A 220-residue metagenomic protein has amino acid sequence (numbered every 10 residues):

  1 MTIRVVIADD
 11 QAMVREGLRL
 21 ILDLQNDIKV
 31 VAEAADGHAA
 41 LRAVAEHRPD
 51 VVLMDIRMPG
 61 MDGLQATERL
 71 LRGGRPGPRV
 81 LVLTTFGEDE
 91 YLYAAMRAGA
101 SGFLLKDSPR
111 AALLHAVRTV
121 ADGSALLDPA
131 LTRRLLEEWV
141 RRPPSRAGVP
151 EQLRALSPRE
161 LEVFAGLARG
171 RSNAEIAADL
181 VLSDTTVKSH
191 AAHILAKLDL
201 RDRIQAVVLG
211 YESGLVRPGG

Functional and structural regions predicted by a protein language model:
A8-D9, A34, V52: Conserved sequence signature across two-component system core domains
D9, D55, T84: Active-site residues of response regulator receiver
V14, M54, P59-D62: The feature encodes the CheY-like receiver
D27-A35, A43, L200: Short hydrophobic/Thr-rich beta-strand motif most characteristic of the beta2 strand and flanking loop of CheY-like
D36-A39, P59-E68: Acidic catalytic/metal-coordinating carboxylates
H47-L53: Active-site beta3 strand of CheY-like receiver
L92-R97, G102, D107-P158, E162 (+2 more regions): Short, flexible helix-to-coil linker/hinge segments that flank and couple to helix-turn-helix
G170-Q205: Recognition helix of helix-turn-helix DNA-binding domains
